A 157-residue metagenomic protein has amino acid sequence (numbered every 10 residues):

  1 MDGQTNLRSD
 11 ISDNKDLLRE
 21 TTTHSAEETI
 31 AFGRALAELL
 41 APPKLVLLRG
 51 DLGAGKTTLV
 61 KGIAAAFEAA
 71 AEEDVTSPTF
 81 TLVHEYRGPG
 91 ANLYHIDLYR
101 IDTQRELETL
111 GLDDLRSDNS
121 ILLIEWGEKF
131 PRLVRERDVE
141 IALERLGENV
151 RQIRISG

Functional and structural regions predicted by a protein language model:
D2-N14, R19, D102-G157: Short phosphate-coordinating micro-motif centered on Lys-Gly-acidic
A37-P43: Phosphate-binding P-loop
L45-L47: Short hydrophobic/aromatic beta-strand immediately N-terminal to the Walker A/P-loop
R49-D51: P-loop (Walker A) phosphate-binding loop of NTP-binding proteins
K56: Conserved lysine of the Walker
A65-D74: Post-Walker A helix-loop "phosphate-sensing" segment adjacent to the P-loop in P-loop NTPases
V75-Y94: AAA+/P-loop NTPase substrate/partner-engagement loops
